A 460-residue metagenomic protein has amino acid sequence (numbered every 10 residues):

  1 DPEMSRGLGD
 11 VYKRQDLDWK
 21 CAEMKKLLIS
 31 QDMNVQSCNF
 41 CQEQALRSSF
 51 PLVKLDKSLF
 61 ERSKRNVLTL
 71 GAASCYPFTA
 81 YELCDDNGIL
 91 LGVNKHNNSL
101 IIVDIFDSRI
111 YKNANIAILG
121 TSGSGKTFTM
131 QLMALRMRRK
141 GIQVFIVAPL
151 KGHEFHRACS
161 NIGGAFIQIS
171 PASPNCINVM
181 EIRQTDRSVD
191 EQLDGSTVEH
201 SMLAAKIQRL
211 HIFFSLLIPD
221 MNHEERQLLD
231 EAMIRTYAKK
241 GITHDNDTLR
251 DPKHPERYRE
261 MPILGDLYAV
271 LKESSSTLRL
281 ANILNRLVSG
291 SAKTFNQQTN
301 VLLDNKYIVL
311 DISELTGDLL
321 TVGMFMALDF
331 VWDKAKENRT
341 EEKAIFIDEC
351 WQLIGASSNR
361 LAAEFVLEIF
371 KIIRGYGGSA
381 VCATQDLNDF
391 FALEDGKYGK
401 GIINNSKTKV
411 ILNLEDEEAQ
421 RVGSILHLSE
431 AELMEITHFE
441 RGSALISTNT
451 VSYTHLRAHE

Functional and structural regions predicted by a protein language model:
P2-Y12, H455-E460: Single conserved hydrophobic/aromatic residue that forms the stacking wall/gate of nucleotide- or nucleobase-binding
M33, A45-I101, D107, K151-G152 (+7 more regions): P-loop NTPase motor domains
I105-N113: Phosphate-binding P-loop
I118: Hydrophobic anchor at the beta1->P-loop junction of P-loop NTPases
G123: Walker A (P-loop) phosphate-binding loop of P-loop NTPases
K126: Conserved lysine of the Walker
T129: Hydrophobic positions on the alpha1 helix immediately C-terminal to the Walker A/P-loop
Y398-I411: A short helix-turn-beta junction within AAA+ P-loop NTPase domains corresponding to the substrate/partner-engaging
